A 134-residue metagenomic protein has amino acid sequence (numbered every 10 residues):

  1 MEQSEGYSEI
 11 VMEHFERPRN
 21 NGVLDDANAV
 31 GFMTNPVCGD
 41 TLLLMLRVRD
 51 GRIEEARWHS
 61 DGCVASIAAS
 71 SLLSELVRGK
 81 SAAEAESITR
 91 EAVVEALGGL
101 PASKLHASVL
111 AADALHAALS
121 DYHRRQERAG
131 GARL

Functional and structural regions predicted by a protein language model:
M1, F32-N35, H59-C63: Short, surface-exposed loop/turn motifs that are enriched in glycine and acidic residues and include a nearby proline
M1-D25, V30-F32, R49, E54 (+3 more regions): C-terminal binding/interaction regions
E5, E9, P36-D40, I67: Alpha-helix initiation and capping sites
L24, T41, V64: Gly/Ser/Thr-rich beta-alpha loop segments that engage phosphate groups in nucleotides
N35, D40-D50: Short beta-strand elements
C38, S60-A69, A107: Short, thiol/selenol-centered motifs that function as redox-active sites or metal-ligating centers
R47-R52, A56-A65: A short interface-forming secondary-structure element
I67-V77: Short, small-residue alpha-helix embedded
